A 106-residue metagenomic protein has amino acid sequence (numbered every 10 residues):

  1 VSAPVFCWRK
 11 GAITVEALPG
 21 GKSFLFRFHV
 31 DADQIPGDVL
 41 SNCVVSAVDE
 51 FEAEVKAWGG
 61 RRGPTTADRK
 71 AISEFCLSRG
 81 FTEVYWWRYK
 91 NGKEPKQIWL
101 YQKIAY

Functional and structural regions predicted by a protein language model:
V1-K70, E74-Y106: Non-catalytic substrate-recognition and accessory regions of acyl/acetyltransferase enzymes
